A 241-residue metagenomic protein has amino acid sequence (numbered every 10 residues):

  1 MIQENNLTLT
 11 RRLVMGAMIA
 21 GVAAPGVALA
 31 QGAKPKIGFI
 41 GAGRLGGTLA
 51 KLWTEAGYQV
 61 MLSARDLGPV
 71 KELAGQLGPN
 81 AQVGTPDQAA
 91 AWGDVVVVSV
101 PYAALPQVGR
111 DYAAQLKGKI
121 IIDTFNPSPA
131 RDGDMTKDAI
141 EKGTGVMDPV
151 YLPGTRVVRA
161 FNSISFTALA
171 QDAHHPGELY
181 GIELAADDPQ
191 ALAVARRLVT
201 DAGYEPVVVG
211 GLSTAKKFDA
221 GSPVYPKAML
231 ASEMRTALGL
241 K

Functional and structural regions predicted by a protein language model:
I2-G21: N-terminal secretory signal peptides and thylakoid transit peptides that target proteins across membranes
A28-A30: Boundary at the C-terminal end of the N-terminal hydrophobic targeting segment
K34, E55-V95, V100-Q107, D111-Q115: Conserved N-terminal Rossmann-fold NAD(P) cofactor-binding segment
A42: Glycine-rich Rossmann-fold phosphate-binding loop(s) that bind the pyrophosphate of adenine dinucleotide cofactors
G46-G47: N-terminal Rossmann-fold NAD(P) dinucleotide-binding loop
G84, Y151-V157, H175-A215, D219-A220 (+2 more regions): Internal alpha-helical scaffold of NAD(P)-dependent oxidoreductase catalytic cores
V97-P101, I122-D123, R159: Redox-cofactor binding/interface segments in oxidoreductases and associated redox assembly factors
F125-V157: Rossmann-fold NAD(P)-binding glycine/threonine-rich loop
